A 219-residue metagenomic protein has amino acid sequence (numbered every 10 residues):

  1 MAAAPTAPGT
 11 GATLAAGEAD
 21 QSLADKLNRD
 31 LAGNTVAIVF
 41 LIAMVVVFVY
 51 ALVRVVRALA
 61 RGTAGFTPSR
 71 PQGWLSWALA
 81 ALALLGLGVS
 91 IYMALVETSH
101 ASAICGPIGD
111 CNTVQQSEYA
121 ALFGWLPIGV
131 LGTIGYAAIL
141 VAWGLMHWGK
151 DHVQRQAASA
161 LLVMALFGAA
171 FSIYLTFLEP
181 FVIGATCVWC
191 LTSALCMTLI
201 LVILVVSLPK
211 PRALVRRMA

Functional and structural regions predicted by a protein language model:
M1-P5: N-terminal soluble domains immediately following signal/targeting peptides that reside in extracytoplasmic
A7-A219: Membrane-interfacial helix-loop segments of redox and metal-homeostasis proteins, especially TM-loop-TM junctions
